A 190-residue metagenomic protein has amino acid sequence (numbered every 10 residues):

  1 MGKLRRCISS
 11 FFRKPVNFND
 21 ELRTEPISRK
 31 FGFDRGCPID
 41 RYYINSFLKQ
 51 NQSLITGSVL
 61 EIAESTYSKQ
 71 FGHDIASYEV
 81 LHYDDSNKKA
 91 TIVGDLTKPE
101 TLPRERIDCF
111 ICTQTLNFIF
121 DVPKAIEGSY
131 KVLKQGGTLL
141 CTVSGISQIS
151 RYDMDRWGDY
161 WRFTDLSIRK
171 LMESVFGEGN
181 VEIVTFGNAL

Functional and structural regions predicted by a protein language model:
G2-E105, C109: Conserved N-terminal segment of class I S-adenosyl-L-methionine
S53, F120, K134, E173-G177: Short conserved AdoMet
V59, Y78, L139-C141, V181: Hydrophobic/aromatic residues located in beta-strands of well-ordered beta-sheets within soluble catalytic
N87, E100, G136, S147-I149 (+1 more regions): Feature marks short, surface-exposed loop/turn motifs that line or immediately flank catalytic pockets and channel
D108-D121: A short SAM/SAH-binding and catalytic strip from SAM-dependent methyltransferases
P123-T138: A short glycine-rich, Lys/Arg-flanked "PGG" loop and its adjoining helix->strand segment in the class I
T138-R169: Conserved class I S-adenosyl-L-methionine
D159-T185: Short alpha-helix
